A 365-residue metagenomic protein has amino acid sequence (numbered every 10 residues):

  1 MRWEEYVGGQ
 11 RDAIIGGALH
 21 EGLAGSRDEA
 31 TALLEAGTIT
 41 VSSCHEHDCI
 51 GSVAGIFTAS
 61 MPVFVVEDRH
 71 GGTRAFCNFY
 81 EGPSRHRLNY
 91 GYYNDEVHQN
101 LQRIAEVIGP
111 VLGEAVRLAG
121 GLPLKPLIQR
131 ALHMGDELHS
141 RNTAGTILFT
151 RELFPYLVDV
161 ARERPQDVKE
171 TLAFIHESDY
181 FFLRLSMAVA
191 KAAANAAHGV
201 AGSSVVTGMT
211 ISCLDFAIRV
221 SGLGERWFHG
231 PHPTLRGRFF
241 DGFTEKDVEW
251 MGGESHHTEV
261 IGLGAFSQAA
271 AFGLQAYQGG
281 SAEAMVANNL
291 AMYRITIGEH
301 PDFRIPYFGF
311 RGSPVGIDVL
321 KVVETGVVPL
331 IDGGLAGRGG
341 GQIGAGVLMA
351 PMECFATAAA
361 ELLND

Functional and structural regions predicted by a protein language model:
M1-D365: Anaerobic metallocofactor- and corrinoid-dependent redox/one-carbon enzyme cores, especially those from methanogenesis
